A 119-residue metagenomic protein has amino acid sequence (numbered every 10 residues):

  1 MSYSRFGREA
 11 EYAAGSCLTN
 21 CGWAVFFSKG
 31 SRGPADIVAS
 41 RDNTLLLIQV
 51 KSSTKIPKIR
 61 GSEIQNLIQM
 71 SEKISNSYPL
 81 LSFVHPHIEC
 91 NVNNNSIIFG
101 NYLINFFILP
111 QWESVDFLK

Functional and structural regions predicted by a protein language model:
M1-S28: Acidic-basic catalytic patches of nuclease active cores, encompassing PD-(D/E)XK and other metal-cofactor nuclease
R5, N76-K119: Domain-level recognition of nuclease-like catalytic cores that cleave nucleotide substrates
A14, L18, I37-A39, N43-T54: Conserved catalytic cores of phosphodiester-cleaving nucleases, focusing on short active-site segments
N20-P34, V38-D42: Active-site metal-binding core of divalent-cation-utilizing nuclease and nuclease-like domains
P34-A35, T44-L45, N76-L80: Short, surface-exposed beta-edge/turn micro-motifs
T54-Q65: Active-site-adjacent loop/helix micro-motif of nuclease/hydrolase catalytic cores
Q69-N76: Arginine/glycine-rich "motif VI" loop of SF2 helicases in the C-terminal RecA-like domain
